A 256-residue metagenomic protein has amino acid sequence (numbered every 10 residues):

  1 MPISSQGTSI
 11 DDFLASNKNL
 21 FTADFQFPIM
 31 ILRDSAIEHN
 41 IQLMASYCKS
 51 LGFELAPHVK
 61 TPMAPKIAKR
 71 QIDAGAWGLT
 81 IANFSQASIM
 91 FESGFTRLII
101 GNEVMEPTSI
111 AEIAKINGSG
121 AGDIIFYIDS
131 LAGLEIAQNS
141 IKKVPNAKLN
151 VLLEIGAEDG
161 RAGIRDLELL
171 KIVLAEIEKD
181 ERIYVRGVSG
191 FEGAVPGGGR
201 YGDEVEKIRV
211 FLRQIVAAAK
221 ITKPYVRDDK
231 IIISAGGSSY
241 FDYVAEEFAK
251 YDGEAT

Functional and structural regions predicted by a protein language model:
M1-S16: Eukaryotic N-terminal low-complexity, Ser/Thr- and Lys/Arg-rich leader segments that predominantly function as
D12-L32: Generic N-terminal amphipathic, Lys/Arg-enriched alpha-helix
F13-N17, A36-M63: N-terminal glycine-rich anion-binding loops that anchor highly charged ligand groups
F25-Q26, A36, G199: Glycine/Thr-rich beta-alpha phosphate-binding loop at enzyme active sites
L32-S35, H39, P62, S85 (+6 more regions): Conserved active-site and cofactor/substrate-binding residues in soluble primary-metabolism enzymes
I41-K49, A68-I72, Q138-P145, E178 (+1 more regions): Surface-exposed amphipathic alpha-helices with a cationic face
H58-G198: Active-site-proximal beta-alpha core segment in soluble small-molecule metabolic enzymes
A157-T256: Active-site loop/helix belt of alpha/beta enzymes
